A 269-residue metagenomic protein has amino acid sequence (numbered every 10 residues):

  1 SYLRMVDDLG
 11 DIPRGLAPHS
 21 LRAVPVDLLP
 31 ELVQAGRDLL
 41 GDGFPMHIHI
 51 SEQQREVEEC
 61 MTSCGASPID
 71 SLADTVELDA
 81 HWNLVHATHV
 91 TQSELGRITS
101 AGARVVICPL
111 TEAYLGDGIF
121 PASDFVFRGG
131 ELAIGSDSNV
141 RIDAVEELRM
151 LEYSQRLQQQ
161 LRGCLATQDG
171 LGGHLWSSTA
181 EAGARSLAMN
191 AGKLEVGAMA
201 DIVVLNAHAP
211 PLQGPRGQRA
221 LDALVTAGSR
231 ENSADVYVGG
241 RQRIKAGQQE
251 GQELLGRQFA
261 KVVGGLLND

Functional and structural regions predicted by a protein language model:
S1-A87: Metal-coordinating catalytic core of metallo-dependent amide/deamination hydrolases
L16, H49, L84, I98 (+7 more regions): Divalent metal-coordination and catalytic microenvironments
R22-A23, A87-T91, T111, M189: Short beta->alpha connector loops
V33-G43, E77-A80, R97-V106, F127-L132 (+1 more regions): Glycine-enriched alpha-helix->loop->beta-strand junction motifs that scaffold or abut catalytic
E52-A103, A113-D124, S138-V145: Catalytic core of soluble alpha/beta enzymes
D74-L78, S123-A209: His/Asp/Glu-enriched, well-ordered alpha-helical/loop segment that forms or immediately abuts the divalent-metal
L84-H86, I107-L110, I134-S136, G239 (+1 more regions): Thr-Gly-centered strand-to-loop micro-motif
H174-D269: Active-site microenvironment of metallo-dependent hydrolases
